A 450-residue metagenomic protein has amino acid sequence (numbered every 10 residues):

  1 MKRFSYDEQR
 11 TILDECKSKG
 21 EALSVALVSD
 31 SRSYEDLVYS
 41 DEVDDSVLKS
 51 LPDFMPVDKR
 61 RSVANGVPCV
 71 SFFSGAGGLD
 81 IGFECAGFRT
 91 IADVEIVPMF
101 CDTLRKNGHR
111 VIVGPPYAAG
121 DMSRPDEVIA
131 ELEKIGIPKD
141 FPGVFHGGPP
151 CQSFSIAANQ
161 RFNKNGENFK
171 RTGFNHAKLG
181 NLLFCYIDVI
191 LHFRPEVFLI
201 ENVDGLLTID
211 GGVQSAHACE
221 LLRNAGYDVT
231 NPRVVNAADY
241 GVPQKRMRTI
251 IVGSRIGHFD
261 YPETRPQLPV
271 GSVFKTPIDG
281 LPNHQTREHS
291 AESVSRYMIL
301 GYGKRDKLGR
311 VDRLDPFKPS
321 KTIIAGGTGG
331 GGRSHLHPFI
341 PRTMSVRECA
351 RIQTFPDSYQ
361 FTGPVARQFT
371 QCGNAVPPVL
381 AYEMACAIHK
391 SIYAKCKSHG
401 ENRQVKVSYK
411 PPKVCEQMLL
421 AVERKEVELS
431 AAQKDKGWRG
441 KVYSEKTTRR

Functional and structural regions predicted by a protein language model:
M1-V43, V47, M55-R60, R287-R450: C-terminal target-recognition/interaction regions appended to catalytic cores
V43-D45, S50-R194, D204-L206, V213: Core alpha/beta nucleotide-donor-binding catalytic domains of modification enzymes
E95, E201, E348: Acidic-residue sensor for enzyme active/binding pockets
A130-V144, Q152, I156-P316: Class I S-adenosyl-L-methionine
P149-P150, P195, P243, P356 (+1 more regions): Proline-centered helix-kink/hinge sites
